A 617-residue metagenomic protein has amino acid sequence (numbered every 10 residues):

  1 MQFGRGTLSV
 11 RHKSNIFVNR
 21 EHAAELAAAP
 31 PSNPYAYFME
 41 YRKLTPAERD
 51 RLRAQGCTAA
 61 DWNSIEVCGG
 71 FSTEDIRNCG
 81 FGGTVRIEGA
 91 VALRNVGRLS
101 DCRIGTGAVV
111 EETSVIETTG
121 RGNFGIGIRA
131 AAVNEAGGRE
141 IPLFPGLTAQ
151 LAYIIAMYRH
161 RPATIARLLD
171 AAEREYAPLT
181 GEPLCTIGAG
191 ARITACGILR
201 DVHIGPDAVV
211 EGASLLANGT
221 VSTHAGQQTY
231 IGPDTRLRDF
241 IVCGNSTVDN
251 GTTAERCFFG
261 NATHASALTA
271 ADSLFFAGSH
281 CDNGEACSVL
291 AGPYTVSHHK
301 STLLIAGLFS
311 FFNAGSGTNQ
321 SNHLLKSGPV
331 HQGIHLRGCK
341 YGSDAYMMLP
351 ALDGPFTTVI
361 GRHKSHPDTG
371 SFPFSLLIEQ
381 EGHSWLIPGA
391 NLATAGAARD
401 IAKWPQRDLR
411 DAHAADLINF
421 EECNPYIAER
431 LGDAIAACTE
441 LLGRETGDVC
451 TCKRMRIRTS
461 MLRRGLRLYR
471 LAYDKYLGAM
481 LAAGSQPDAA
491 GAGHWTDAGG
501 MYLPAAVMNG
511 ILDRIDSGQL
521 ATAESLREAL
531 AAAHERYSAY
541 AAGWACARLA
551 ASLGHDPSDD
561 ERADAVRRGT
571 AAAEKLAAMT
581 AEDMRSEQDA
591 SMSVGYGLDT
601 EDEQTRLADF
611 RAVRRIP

Functional and structural regions predicted by a protein language model:
M1-S288, G292-F311, G315, N319-N322 (+5 more regions): Domain-scale signature associated with acetyltransferase and cell-envelope carbohydrate enzymes
